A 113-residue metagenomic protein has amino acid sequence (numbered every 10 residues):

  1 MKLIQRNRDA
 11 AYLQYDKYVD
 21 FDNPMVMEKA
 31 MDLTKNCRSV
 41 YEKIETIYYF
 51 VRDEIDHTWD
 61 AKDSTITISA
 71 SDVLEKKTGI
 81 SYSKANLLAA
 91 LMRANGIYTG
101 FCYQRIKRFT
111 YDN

Functional and structural regions predicted by a protein language model:
L3-K76: Secondary-structure boundary elements
Y49, N86-N113: Hydrophobic/aromatic-rich core segments of domains that either
